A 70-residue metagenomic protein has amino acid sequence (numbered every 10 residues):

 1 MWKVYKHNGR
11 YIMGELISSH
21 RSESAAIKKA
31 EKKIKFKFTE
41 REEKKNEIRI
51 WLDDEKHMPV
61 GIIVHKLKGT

Functional and structural regions predicted by a protein language model:
M1-G9: A short beta-strand micro-motif
G9-I12, H20-K44: A short, charged, amphipathic alpha-helix used as a generic interaction element across diverse proteins
K32-T70: Short, mixed-charge low-complexity intrinsically disordered segments
